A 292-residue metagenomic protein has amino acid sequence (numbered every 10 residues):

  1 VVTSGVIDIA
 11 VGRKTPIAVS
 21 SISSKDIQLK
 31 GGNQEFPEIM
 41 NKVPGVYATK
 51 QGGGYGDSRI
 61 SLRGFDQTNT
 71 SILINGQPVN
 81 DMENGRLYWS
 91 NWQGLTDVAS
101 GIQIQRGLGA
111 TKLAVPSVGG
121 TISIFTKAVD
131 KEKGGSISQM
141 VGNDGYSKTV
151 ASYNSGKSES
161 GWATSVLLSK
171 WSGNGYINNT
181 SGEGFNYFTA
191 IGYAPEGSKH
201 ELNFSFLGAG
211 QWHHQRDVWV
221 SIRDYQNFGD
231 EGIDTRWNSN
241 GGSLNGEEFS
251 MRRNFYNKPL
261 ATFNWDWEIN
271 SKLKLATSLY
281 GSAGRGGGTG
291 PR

Functional and structural regions predicted by a protein language model:
V1-L29, Q67: Short, acidic, small-residue-rich periplasmic hinge/interaction motif at the N-terminus of Gram-negative outer-membrane
P16, P37-P78, S100: Extracytoplasmic beta-strand/coil segments of soluble accessory domains associated with Gram-negative outer-membrane
M40, G101-I104, I122-I124, T277: Non-catalytic regulatory/gating segments with a bias toward low-complexity or hydrophobic composition
R59, P78-R106, F125: Short acidic/polar hinge/loop motifs at secondary-structure boundaries that mediate gating or recognition
N84-G85, I104-R106, K133-S136, K170-G175 (+2 more regions): Extracytoplasmic loops and strand-loop junctions of Gram-negative outer membrane beta-barrel proteins
G134, V141-S172, I177-R216, Y256 (+1 more regions): Transmembrane beta-barrel wall of Gram-negative outer-membrane proteins
G192, E201-N264, T289-R292: Acidic/polar loop-and-plug regions of large Gram-negative outer-membrane beta-barrel proteins
S243, N257, I269-R292: Replace "related TpsB outer-membrane translocases also match" with "some related outer-membrane beta-barrels such as
